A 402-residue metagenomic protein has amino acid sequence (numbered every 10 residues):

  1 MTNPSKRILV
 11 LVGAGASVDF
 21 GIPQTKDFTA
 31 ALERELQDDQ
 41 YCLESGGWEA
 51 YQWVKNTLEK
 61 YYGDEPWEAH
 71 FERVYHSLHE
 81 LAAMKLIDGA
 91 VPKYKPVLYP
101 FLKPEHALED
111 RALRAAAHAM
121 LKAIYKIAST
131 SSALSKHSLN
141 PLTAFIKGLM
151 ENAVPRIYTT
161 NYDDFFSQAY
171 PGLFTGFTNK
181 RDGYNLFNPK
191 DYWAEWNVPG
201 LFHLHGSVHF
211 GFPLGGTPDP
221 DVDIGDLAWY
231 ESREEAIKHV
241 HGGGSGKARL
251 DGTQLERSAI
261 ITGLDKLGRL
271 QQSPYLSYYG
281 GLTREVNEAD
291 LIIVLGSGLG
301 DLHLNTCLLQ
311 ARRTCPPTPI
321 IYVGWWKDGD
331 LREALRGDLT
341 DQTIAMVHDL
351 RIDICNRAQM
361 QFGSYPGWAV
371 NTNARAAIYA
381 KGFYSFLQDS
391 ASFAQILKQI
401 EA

Functional and structural regions predicted by a protein language model:
M1-F20, T25-E35, Y41-V54, A194 (+2 more regions): SIR2/sirtuin-family catalytic core signature
T2-P4, I8-L11, F20, L58-G211 (+2 more regions): Active-site periphery "cap/insert" segments of enzyme catalytic domains
P23-Q24, P171, G215-T217: Short coil/turn segments at secondary-structure boundaries
T25-R34, D164, P220-G225: Amphipathic alpha-helical scaffolding segments
W48-Q52, W229-R284: Acidic, metal/cofactor-coordinating or nucleic-acid-engaging core segments within structured domains
K85-L98, L102, H106-A115, V222-R257: Extended, charge-rich helix/loop segments that form flexible, surface "patches" used to engage negatively charged
L173-N188, D219-E235: Short, flexible helix-coil linker/hinge segments at the edges of structured domains or between repeats
V198-F202, V208-R233: Patatin-like phospholipase A catalytic core
